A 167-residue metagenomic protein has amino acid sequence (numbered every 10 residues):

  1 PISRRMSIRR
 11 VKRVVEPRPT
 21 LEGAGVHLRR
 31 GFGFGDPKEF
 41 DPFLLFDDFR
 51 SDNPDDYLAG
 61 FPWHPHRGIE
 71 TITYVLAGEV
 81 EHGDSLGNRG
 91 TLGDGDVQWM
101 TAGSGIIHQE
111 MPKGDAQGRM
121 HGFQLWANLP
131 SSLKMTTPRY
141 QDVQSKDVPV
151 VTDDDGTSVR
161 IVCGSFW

Functional and structural regions predicted by a protein language model:
R4-R30: Hydrophobic alpha-helical membrane-insertion signals
E22-L76, D94, V148-W167: A short glycine-rich, His/Asp/Glu-containing loop-to-beta-strand
E39-F40, P54, G83-D84, Q109-E110 (+1 more regions): Short helix/loop capping segments that flank catalytic or ligand/cofactor-binding pockets
A59-F61, L86-N88, Q109-D115: Catalytic micro-motifs at enzyme active sites that drive phosphoryl/nucleotidyl and oxygen chemistry
T73-D94, I106-I107: A short beta-strand-loop-beta hairpin characteristic of the jelly-roll/cupin
G103-L133: Ligand-binding loop in jelly-roll beta-barrel domains
H121, N128-W167: Conserved, well-structured core segments that form or line functional sites
